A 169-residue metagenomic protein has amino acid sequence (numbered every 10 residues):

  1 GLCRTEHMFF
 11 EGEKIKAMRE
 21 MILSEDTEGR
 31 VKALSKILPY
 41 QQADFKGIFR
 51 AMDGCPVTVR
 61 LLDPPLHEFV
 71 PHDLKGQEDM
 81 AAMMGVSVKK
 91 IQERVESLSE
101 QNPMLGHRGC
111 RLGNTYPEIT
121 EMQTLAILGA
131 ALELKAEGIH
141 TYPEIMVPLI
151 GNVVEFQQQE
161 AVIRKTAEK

Functional and structural regions predicted by a protein language model:
G1-K169: Conserved alpha/beta-domain cores
